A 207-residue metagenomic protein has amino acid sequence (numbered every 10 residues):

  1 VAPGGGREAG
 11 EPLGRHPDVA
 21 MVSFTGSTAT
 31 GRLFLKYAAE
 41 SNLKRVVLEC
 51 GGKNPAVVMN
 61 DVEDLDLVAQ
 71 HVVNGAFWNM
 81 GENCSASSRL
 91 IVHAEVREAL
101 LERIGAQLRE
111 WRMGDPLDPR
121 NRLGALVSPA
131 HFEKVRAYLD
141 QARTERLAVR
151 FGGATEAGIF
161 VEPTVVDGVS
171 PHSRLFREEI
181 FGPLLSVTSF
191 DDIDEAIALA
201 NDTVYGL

Functional and structural regions predicted by a protein language model:
V1-G4, V58, V187-D191: Short acidic-hydrophobic, aromatic-tinged amphipathic segments that line or gate anion-handling sites
V1-M21: A structured beta-alpha segment of the ubiquitous adenosine-cofactor-binding alpha/beta core
V1-P3, S23-T25, E49-G51: Short beta-strand segments
L13, F24, V73-A76: Conserved N-terminal phosphate-binding loop of PLP-dependent enzymes in the Aspartate aminotransferase
A29-S170, D192-D194, A198-N201: ALDH superfamily catalytic-core signature
F176: Short, solvent-exposed loop/beta-turn-alpha elements that line the ligand-binding surface or hinge of extracytoplasmic
P183: Glycine-rich nucleotide-phosphate-binding loops and adjacent flexible coil segments
V204-L207: Short, intrinsically disordered, charge-balanced linker/junction segments flanking boundaries in proteins
